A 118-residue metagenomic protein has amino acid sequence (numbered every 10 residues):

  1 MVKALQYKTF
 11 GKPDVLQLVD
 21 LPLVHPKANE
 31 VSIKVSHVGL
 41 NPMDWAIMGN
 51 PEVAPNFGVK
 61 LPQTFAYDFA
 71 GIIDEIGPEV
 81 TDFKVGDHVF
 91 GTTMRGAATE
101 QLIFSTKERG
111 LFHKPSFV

Functional and structural regions predicted by a protein language model:
M1-K3: Extreme N-terminal starter segment of soluble prokaryotic enzymes
Q6-T9, G49, I73: Residue-level signal for short segments within beta-strands and strand-turn junctions of well-structured beta-sheet
G11-L16, P42-M43, T81: Short N-terminal binding/cap micro-motifs at the start of the first secondary-structure element
D14-V19, F69: Short beta-strand or tight-loop elements that sit immediately N-terminal to catalytic metal-binding acidic residues
D20-P22, I103: Generic structural detector for well-ordered beta-strands
P22-G39, E52-G96: Glycine-rich beta-strand-centered segment in the early N-terminal region that forms part of a ligand/cofactor-binding
M43-G49: Cytochrome P450 core scaffold surrounding the K-helix E-X-X-R motif and the conserved "meander" helix-loop region
E75, T92-V118: NAD(P)H dinucleotide-binding glycine-rich loop of Rossmann-like/cofactor-binding domains, especially the beta1-alpha1
